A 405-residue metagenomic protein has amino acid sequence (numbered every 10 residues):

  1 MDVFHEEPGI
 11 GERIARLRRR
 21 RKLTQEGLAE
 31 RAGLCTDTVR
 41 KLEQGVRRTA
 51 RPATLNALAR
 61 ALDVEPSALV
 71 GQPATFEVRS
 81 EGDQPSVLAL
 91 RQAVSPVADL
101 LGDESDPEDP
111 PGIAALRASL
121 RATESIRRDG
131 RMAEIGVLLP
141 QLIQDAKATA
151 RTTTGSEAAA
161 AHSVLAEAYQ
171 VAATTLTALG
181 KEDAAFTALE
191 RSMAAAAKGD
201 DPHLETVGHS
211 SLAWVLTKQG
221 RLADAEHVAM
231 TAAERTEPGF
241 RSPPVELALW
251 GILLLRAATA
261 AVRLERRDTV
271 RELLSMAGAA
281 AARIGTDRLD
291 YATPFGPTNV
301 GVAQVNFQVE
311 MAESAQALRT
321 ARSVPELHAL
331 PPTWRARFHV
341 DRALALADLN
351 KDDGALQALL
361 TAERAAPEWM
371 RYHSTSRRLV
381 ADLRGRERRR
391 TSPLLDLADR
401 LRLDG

Functional and structural regions predicted by a protein language model:
D2-E6, E108-G405: Conserved binding/catalytic microenvironments
F4, D63-V78, V300: Short C-terminal boundary/hinge segments that cap the last helix of small helical domains
E12-R31: Short basic helix-loop element that most often maps to the first helix and adjoining turn of HTH DNA-binding modules
G33, A53-A68: DNA major-groove recognition helix of helix-turn-helix/homeodomain DNA-binding modules
G33-T49: Recognition helix of helix-turn-helix/homeodomain-like DNA-binding domains that insert into the DNA major groove
G71-D99: Short, charged recognition helix plus adjacent turn of helix-turn-helix-like nucleic-acid-binding domains
